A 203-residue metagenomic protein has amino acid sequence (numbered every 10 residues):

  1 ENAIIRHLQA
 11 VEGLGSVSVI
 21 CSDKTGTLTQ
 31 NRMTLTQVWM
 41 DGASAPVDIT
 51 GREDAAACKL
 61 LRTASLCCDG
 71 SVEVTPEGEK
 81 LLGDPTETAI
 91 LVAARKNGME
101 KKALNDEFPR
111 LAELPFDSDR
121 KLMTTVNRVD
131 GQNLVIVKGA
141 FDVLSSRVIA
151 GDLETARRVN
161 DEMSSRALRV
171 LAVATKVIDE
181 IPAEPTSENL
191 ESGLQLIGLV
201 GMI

Functional and structural regions predicted by a protein language model:
E1-I203: Conserved cytosolic headpiece of P-type ATPases
